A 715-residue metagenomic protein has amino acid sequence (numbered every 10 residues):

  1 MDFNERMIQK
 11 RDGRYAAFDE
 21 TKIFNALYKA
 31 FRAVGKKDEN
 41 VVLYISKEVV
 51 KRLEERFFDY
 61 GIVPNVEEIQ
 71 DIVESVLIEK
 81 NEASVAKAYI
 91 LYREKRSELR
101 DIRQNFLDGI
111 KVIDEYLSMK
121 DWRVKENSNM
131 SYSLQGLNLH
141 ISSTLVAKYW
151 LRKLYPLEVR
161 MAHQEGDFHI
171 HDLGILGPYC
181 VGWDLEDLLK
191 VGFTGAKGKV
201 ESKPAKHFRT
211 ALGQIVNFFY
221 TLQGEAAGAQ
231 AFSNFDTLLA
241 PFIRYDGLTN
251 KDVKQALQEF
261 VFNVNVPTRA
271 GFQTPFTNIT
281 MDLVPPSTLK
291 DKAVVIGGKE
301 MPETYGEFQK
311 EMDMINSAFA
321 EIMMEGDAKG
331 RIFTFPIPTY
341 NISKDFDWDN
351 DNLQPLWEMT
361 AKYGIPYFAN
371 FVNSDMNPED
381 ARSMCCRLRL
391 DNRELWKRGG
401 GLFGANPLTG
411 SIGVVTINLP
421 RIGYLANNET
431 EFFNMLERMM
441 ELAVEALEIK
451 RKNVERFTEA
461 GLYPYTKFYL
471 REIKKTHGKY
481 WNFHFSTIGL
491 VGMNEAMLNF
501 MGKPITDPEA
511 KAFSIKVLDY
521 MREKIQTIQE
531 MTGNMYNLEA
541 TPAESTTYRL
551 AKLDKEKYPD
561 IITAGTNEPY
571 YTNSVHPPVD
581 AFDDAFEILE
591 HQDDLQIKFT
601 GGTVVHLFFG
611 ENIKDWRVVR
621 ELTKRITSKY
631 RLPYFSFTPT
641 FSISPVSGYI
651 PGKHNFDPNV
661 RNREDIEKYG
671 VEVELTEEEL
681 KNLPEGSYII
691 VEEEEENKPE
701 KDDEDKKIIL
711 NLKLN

Functional and structural regions predicted by a protein language model:
M1-K111: Charged, amphipathic alpha-helical regulatory modules used for macromolecular assembly or allosteric control
K22, G492-E495: Short amphipathic alpha-helical face segments that pack within enzyme cores and frequently flank/anchor catalytic
L27, F235, A496-M497: Buried hydrophobic packing segments
K95-N482, K503, D507-V691: Conserved catalytic cores of very large enzyme subunits
S486-I488: Aromatic-lined, polymer-binding surfaces characteristic of secreted/periplasmic polysaccharide-degrading enzymes
N494-K503: Well-ordered alpha-helical scaffold segments within catalytic/enzyme domains
N697-N715: Long, low-complexity, intrinsically disordered segments
